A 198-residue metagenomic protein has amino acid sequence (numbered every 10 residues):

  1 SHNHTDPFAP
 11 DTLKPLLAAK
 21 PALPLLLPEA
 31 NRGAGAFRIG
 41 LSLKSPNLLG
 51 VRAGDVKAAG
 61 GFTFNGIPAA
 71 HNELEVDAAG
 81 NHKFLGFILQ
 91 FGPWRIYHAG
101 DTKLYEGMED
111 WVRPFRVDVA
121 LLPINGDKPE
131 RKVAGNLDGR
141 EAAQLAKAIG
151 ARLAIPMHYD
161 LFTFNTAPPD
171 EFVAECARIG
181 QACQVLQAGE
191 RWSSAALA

Functional and structural regions predicted by a protein language model:
S1-A19: Di-metal (Zn2+ and/or Mg2+/Mn2+) metal-binding site signature of metallo-dependent hydrolases with the MBL/beta-CASP
H2-N3, A30-N31, I67-H71, G100-T102 (+3 more regions): Active-site metal-binding loops of divalent metal-dependent hydrolases
P7-F8, G35, L74, E130-R131 (+1 more regions): Glycine/Thr-rich phosphate-binding loops of Rossmann-like dinucleotide-binding domains
K20-L25, W94-I96: Short active-site oxyanion
P24-L26, K103-E190: Cap/insert and terminal regions of metallo-dependent hydrolase folds
P28-A34, R52-G54: Short, polar loop motifs at secondary-structure junctions
G35-G50: Helix-loop-beta element that forms the nucleotide-linked donor phosphate-binding surface in glycosyltransferases
N47-F115, L186-A198: Core dinuclear metal-dependent hydrolase active-site scaffold
